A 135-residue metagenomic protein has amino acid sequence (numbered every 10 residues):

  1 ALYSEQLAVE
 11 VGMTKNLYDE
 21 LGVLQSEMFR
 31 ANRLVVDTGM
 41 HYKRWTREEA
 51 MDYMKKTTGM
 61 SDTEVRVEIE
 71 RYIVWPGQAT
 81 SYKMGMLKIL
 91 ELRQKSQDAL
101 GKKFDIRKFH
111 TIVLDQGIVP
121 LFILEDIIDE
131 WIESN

Functional and structural regions predicted by a protein language model:
L2-N135: N-terminal maturation segment of proteins
